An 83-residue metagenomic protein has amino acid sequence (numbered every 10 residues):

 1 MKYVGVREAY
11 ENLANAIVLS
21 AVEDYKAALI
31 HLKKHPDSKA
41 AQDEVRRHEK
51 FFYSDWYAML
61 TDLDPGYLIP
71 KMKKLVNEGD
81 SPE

Functional and structural regions predicted by a protein language model:
K2-P36: N-terminal acidic leader/helix
V4, E8, R47, A58: Short, charged/polar micro-motifs that form catalytic or ligand-binding hotspots
A28, K33, E44-F51: Surface/interface-facing alpha-helical segments and adjacent flexible terminal/loop regions used for partner/assembly
D37-S38, S54: A generic short-segment signal for beta-strand/edge and adjacent turn/coil regions
K50-E83: Short, compact, well-ordered microdomains
